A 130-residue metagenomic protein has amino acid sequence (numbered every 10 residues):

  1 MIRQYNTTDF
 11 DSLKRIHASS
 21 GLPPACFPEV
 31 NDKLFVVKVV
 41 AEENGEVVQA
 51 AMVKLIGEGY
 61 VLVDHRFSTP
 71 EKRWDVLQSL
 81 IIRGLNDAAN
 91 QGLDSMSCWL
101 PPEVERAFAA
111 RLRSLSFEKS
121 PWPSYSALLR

Functional and structural regions predicted by a protein language model:
M1-C26, P123-S124, R130: Short amphipathic alpha-helix that is part of the acyltransferase structural core
A25-D32, S95-M96: A short, compositionally biased N-terminal segment around positions ~18-40 that is enriched in charged/polar residues
N31, P102-E103, S126: Conserved beta-strand edge residues that scaffold enzyme active sites
N31-K72, R130: Conserved donor-binding loop and adjoining core beta-sheet/short helix segment in diverse acyl/aminoacyl transferases
A50, S120-W122: Residue-level detector of high-confidence beta-strand sites
G57-L115, S120: Acyl-donor binding region in acyl/amide transferases
L85-N86, L128-R130: Accessory recognition modules or surfaces
